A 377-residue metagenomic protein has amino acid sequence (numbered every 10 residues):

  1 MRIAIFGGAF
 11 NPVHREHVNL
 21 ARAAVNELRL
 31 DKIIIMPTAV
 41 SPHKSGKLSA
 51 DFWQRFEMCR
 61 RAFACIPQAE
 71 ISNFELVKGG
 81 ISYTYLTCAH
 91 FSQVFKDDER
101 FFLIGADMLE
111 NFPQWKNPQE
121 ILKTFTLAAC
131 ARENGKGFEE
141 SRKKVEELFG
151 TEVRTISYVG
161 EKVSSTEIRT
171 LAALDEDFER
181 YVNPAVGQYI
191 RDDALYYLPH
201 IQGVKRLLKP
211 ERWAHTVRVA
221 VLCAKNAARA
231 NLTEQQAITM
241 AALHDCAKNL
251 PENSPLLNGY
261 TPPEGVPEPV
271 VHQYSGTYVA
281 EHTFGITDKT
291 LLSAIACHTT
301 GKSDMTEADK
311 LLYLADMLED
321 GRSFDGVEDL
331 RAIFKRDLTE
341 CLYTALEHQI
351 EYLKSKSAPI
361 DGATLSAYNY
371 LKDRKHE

Functional and structural regions predicted by a protein language model:
M1-H200, E281: Nucleotidyltransferase catalytic core that binds NTPs
H14-H17, H43, H215, H244 (+2 more regions): Histidine-centered active-site/metal-ligand motif
R15, N19-L20, R218-V221, S275-Y278: Short amphipathic alpha-helical face segments that pack within enzyme cores and frequently flank/anchor catalytic
I81-H90, D98, C246-H272, P359-L371: N-terminal leader/targeting helix
D177-H200, E351-E377: Charged phosphate-binding loop/patch that engages nucleotide di/tri-phosphates or the phosphate backbone of nucleic
K205-L207, A224, A228-T344: Divalent metal-dependent catalytic cores for phosphoryl transfer on phosphate-bearing substrates
P210-A214: A short, charge-rich alpha-helical start-of-domain segment used by transcription regulators
